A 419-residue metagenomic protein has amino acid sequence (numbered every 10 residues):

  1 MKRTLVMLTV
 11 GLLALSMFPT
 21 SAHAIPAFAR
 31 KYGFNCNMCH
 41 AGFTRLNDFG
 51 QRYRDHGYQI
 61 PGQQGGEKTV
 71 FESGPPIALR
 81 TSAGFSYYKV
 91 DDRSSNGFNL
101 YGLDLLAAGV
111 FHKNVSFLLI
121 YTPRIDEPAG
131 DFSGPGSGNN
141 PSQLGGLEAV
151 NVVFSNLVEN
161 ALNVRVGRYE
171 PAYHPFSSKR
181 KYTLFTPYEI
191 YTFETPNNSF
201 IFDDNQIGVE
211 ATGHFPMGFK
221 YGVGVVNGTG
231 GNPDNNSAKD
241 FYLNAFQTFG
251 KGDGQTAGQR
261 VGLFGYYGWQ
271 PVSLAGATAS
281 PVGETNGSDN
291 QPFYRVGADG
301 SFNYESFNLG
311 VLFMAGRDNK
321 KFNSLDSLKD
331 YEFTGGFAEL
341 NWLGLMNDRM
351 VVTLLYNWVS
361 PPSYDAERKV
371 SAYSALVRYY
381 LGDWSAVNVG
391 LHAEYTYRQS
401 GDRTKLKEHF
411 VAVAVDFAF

Functional and structural regions predicted by a protein language model:
M1-L8: Bacterial N-terminal signal peptides that target proteins for export
I25-N35: Sequence/structural segment immediately N-terminal to covalent heme-attachment motifs in c-type and related
A29, N47, S73-Y87, D92-G230 (+7 more regions): Outer membrane beta-barrel
G33-F43: The canonical Cys-X-X-Cys-His
N35, A245, K407-F419: Outer-membrane beta-barrel "beta-signal"
V90-D92, P128-D131, Y173-S178, N232-D234 (+4 more regions): Outer-membrane beta-barrel proteins
T248-F249, G254-P362, S371: Detector for outer-membrane/organellar transmembrane beta-barrel domains, recognizing the amphipathic beta-strand
